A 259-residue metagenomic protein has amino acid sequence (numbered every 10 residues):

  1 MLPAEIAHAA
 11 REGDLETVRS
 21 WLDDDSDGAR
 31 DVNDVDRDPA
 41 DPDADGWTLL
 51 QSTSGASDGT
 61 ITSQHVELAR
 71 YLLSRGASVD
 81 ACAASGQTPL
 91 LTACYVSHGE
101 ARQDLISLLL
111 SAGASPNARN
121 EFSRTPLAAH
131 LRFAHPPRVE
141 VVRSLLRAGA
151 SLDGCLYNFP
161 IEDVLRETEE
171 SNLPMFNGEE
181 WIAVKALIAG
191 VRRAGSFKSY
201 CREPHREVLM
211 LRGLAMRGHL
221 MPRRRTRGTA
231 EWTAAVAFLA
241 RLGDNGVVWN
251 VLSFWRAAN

Functional and structural regions predicted by a protein language model:
L2-I6, N33-S57, C82-Y95, R119-R132 (+1 more regions): Ankyrin-repeat boundary/"N-cap" motif
P3-R11, R19: Amphipathic alpha-helical repeat scaffolds
E5, T17, E67, D104 (+3 more regions): Acidic, Ser/Thr-rich intrinsically disordered and amphipathic helical segments
G13, S57, Q64, S97 (+2 more regions): Ankyrin-repeat intra-repeat helix-capping/turn positions
S20-D31, R70-S78, S107-S115, R143-S151 (+1 more regions): Ankyrin repeat domain, specifically the short helix-to-loop turn at the C-terminus of the second helix of each repeat
S20-W21, S52, Y71, T92 (+8 more regions): Alpha-helical recognition domains of nuclear gene-regulatory proteins
L73, Q87, L91, Y95-G99 (+6 more regions): Internal alpha-helical scaffold/solenoid segments in large eukaryotic proteins
E162-N259: Cullin-RING E3 adaptor/co-adaptor recruitment helices
